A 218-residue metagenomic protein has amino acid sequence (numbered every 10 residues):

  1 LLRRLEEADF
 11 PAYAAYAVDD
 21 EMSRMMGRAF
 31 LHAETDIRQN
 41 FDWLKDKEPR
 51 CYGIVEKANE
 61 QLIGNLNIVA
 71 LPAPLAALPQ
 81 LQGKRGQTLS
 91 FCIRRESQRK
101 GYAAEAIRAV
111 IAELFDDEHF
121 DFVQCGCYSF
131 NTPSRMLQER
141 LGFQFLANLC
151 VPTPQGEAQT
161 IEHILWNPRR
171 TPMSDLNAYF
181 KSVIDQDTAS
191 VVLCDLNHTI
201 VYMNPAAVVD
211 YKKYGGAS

Functional and structural regions predicted by a protein language model:
L1-S23, C51, V55-A178: Acyl-donor (CoA/ACP) binding surface of acyl/acetyltransferases
D19, N204-Y211: N-terminal capping loop/helix in small sensory signaling domains highlighted by a polar->aromatic N-x2-3-F motif
E21-D42: Conserved GNAT-fold acetyl-CoA-binding loop/helix
G27, G216-S218: PAS-family sensory/regulatory domains
Q39-D42, I111, S218: Terminal output helix/cap of sensory domains in signal transduction proteins
W43-E48, S182-D185: Short loop/turn motifs at secondary-structure junctions and domain boundaries
S174-L196: Sensory modules in modular signal-transduction proteins
I200-V201: Conserved hydrophobic beta-strand signature of PAS-family and PAS-like sensory domains
